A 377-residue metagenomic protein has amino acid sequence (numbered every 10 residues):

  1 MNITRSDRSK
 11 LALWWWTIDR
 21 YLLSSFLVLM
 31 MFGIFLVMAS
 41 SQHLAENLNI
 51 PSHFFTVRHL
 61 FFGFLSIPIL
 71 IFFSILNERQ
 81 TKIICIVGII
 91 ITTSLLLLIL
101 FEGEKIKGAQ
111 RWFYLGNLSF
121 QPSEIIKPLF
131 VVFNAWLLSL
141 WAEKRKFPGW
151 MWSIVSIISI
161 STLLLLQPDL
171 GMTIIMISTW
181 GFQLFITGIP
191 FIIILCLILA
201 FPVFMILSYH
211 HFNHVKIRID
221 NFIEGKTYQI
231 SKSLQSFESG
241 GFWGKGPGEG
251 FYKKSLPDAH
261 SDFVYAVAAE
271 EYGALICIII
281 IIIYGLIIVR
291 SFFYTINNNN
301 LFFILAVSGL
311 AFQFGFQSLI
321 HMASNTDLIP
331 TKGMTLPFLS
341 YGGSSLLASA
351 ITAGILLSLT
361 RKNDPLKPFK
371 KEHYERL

Functional and structural regions predicted by a protein language model:
N2-L29, F35-Q167, M322-P337, Y341 (+3 more regions): Membrane-helix boundary/helix-loop-helix interface segments in multi-pass membrane proteins
F61-I69, E271-I288: Hydrophobic alpha-helical transmembrane segments
I86-T93, K146-H210: Hydrophobic alpha-helical segments of polytopic membrane proteins
I106, Q110-W112, I193-I280, N299-A306: Hydrophobic, glycine- and aromatic-enriched re-entrant/interface helices and adjoining loop segments
E124, G149-S153, L197, S236 (+1 more regions): Alpha-helical transmembrane segments of multi-pass membrane proteins, especially transporters and channels
L138, I174-I193, Y252-I276, G333-L347: Interfacial segments of multi-pass membrane proteins
A274, I278-I281, I288-F303, S308 (+1 more regions): Membrane-proximal intracellular helices of multi-pass ion channels
T295-G333, L339: Loop-to-helix entry and N-terminal half of a specific, functionally important transmembrane alpha helix in multi-pass
